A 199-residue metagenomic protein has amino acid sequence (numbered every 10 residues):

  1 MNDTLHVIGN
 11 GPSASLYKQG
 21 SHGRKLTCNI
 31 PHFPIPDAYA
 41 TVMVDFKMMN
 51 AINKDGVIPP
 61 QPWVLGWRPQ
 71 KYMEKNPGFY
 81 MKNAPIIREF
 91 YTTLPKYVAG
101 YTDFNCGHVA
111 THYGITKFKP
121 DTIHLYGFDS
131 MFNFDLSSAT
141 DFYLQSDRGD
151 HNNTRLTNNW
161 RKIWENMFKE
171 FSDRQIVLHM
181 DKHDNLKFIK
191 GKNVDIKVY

Functional and structural regions predicted by a protein language model:
M1-Y199: Metal-ion/cofactor- or nucleotide/acyl-coenzyme-handling active-site neighborhoods
